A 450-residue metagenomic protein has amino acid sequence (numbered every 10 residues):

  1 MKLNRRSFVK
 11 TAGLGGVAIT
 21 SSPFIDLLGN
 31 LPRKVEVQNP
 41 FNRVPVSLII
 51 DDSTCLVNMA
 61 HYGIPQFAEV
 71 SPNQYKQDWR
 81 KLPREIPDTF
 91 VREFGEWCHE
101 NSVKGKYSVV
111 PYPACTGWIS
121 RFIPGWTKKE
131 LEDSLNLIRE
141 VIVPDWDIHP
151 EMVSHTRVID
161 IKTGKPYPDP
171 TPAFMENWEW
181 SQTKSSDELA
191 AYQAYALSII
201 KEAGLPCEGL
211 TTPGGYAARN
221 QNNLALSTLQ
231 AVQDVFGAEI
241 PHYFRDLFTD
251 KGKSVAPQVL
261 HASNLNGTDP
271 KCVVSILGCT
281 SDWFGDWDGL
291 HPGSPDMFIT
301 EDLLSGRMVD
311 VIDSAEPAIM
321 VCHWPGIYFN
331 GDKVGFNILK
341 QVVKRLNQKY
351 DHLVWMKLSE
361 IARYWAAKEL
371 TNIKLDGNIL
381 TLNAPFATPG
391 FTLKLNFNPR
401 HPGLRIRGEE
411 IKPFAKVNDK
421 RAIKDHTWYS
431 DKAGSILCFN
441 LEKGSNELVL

Functional and structural regions predicted by a protein language model:
M1-L3, S7: N-terminal secretory signal peptides
S7-L27: N-terminal export signals
N30-P40, P45-S47, S53, T127-K128 (+6 more regions): Active-site-adjacent pocket scaffolds in enzyme catalytic domains
P32-D147, S154-T156, A194-A217, D296 (+1 more regions): Active-site beta->alpha N-cap acidic-glycine motif
C55-N58, P113-I119, T156-K162, Y216-N222 (+3 more regions): Short catalytic/ligand-binding loop motif for oxyanion handling, primarily in non-cytosolic enzymes, centered on
R80-F94, G125-L135, S186-A194, N223-V232 (+2 more regions): Well-ordered, non-membrane alpha-helical segments in soluble/globular domains
K333-A367: Catalytic cores of secreted or luminal carbohydrate-active enzymes
K368-L450: C-terminal beta-sandwich/jelly-roll accessory domains of carbohydrate-active enzymes
